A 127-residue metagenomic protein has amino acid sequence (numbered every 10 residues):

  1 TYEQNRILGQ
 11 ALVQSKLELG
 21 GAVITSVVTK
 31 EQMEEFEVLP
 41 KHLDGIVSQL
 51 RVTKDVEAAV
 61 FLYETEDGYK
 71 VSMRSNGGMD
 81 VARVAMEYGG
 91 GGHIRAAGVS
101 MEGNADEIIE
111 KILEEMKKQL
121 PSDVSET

Functional and structural regions predicted by a protein language model:
T1-Y88, G92-T127: Hydrophobic helix-and-loop "lid/oligomerization" segment in the mid-to-C-terminal part of catalytic domains
